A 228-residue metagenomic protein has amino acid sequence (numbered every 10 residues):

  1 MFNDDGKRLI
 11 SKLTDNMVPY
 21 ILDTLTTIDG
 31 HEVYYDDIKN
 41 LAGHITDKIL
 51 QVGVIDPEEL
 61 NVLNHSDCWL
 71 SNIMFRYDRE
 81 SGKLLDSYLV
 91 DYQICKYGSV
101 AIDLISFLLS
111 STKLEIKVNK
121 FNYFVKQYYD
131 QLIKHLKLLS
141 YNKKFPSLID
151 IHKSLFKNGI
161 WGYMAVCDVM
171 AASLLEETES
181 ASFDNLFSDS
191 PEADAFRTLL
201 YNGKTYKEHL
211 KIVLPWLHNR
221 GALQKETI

Functional and structural regions predicted by a protein language model:
M1-D15, P19, K96-A101, I116 (+2 more regions): Conserved ATP-binding subdomain of kinase catalytic cores across diverse folds
M1-H65, R76-S81, P191-E192, R197-I228: ATP-dependent phospho-/nucleotidyl transfer catalytic cores
K12, N16, E59, L63 (+5 more regions): Generic recognition of stable, solvent-exposed alpha-helical segments in well-folded globular domains
L41-A42, D86, L148-I149: Plant-skewed but cross-kingdom recognition/interaction modules and surfaces
D47, I55-V62, W69-S111: Catalytic activation segment of kinase domains across protein kinase-like and atypical kinase folds
V54-D56, S111-I116, H135-N158: Acidic, serine/threonine- and proline-rich low-complexity regulatory regions
I94-L138, W161-N185, P191-A195: Active-site activation/catalytic loop segments of kinase-like enzymes and analogous catalytic loops in related
K144-K153, N158-I228: Helical subdomain adjoining the active site within ATP-dependent kinase catalytic cores
